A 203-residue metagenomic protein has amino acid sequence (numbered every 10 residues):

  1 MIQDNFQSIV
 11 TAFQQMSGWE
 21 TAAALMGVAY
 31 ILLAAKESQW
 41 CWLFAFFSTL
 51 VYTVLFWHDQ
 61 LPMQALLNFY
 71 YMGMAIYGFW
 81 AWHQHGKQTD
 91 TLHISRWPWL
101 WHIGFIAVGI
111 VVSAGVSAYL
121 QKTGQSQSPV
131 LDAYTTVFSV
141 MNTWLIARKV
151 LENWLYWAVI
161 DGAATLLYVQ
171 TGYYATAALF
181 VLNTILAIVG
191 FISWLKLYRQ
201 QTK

Functional and structural regions predicted by a protein language model:
I2-K36, W82-T89, R96-K203: Polytopic alpha-helical membrane-helix bundles and their juxtamembrane interface segments in multi-pass membrane
L33-F47: Membrane-interface helix-loop junction between the first two transmembrane segments
K36-W40, Y52-Y70: Helix-loop junctions on the outward
L43-F47, M63-F69, L155-V159, A177-L179: Hydrophobic alpha-helical membrane segments of integral membrane proteins
F46-V51, Y71-A75, V108-V112: Mid-membrane cores of alpha-helical transmembrane segments in multi-pass membrane proteins, especially transporters
T53, M72-G73, T184-A187: A short structural micro-motif
D59, Y71, D90-I94: Interfacial loop at the N-terminal end of multi-pass membrane proteins
F69-G86: Membrane-water interface of transmembrane alpha-helices
